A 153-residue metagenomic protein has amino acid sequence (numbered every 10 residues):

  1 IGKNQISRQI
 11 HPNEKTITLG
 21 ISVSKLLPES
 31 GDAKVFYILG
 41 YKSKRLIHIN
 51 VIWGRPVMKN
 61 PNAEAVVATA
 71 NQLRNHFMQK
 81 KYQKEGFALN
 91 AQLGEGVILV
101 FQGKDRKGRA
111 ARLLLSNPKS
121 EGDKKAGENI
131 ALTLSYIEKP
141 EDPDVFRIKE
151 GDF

Functional and structural regions predicted by a protein language model:
I1-P12, H48, W53-F153: Non-cytosolic coordination micro-motifs
I1-S43, D152-F153: N-terminal leader/targeting segments
